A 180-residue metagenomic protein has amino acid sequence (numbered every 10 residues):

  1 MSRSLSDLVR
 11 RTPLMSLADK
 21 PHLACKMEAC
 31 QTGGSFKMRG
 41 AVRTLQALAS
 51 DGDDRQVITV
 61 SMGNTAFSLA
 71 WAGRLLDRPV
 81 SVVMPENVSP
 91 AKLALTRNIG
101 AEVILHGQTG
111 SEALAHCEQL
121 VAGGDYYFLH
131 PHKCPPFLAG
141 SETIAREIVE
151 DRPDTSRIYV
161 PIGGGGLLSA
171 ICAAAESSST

Functional and structural regions predicted by a protein language model:
M1-T180: PLP-dependent amino-acid enzyme catalytic core
